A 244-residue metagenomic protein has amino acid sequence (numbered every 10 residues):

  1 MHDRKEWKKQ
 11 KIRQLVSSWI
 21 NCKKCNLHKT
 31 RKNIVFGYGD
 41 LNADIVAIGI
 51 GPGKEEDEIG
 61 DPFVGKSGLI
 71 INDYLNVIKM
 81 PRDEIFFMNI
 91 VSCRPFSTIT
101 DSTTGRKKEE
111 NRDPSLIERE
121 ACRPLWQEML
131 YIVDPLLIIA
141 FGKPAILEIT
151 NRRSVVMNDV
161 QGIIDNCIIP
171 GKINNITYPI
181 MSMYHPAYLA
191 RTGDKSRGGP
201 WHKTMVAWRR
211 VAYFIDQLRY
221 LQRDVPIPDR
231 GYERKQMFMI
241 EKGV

Functional and structural regions predicted by a protein language model:
M1-R234, F238, K242-G243: A polyanion-binding, active-site-adjacent surface
